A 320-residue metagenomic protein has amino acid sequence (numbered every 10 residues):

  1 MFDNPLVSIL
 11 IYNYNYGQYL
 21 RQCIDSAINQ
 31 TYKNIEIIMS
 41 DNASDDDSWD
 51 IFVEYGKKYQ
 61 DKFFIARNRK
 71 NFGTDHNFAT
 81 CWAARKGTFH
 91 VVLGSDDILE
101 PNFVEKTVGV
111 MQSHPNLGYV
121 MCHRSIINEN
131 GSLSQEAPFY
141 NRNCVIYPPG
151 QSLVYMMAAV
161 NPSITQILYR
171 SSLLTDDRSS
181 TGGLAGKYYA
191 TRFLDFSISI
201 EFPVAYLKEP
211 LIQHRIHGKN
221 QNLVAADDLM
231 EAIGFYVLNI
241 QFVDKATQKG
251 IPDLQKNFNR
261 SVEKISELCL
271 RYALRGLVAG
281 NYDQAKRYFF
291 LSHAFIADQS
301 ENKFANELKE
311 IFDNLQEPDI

Functional and structural regions predicted by a protein language model:
M1-S26: N-proximal low-complexity "stem/linker" segments adjacent to membrane-targeting elements
D25-N34: Short, acidic, metal-binding catalytic loop of nucleotide-sugar glycosyltransferases
D41-D50, K70, G94: A conserved acidic beta->alpha catalytic loop
N68-R85, I98: Glycine-rich, basic loop-to-helix element that forms the pyrophosphate-binding segment of sugar-nucleotide handling
K70, H76-A79, V104-S179: Flexible acidic/His/Gly-enriched loops in nucleotide-sugar-dependent glycosyltransferase catalytic domains
H90: Short aromatic/hydrophobic "clamp" motif used to bind/position activated sugar donors
N141-D228: Conserved nucleotide-sugar donor-binding catalytic segment
C144-Y147, Q151-V154, K187, I212-G218 (+2 more regions): Catalytic core of nucleotide-sugar-dependent glycosyltransferases
